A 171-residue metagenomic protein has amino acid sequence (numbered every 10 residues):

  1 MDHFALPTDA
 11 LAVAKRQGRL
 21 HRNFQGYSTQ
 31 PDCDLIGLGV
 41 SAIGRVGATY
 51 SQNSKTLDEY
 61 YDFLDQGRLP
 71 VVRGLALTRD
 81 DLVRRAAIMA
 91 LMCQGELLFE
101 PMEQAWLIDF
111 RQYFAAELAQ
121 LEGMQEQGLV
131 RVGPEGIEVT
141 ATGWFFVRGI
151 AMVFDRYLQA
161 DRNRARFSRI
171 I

Functional and structural regions predicted by a protein language model:
M1-R111, A165-I171: C-terminal scaffold of the Radical SAM
K55, L82, A116, F145-G149: Generic recognition of stable, solvent-exposed alpha-helical segments in well-folded globular domains
M89, A119-E122, R148: A generic structural signal for well-ordered alpha-helical surface patches
D109-Q125: Short amphipathic alpha-helical interaction segments
Q125-E135: A short, conserved structural fragment
G136-T140: Minor-groove-contacting beta-hairpin "wing" of winged helix-turn-helix DNA-binding domains
T142-I171: Short, amphipathic alpha-helical interaction segments positioned at domain boundaries
